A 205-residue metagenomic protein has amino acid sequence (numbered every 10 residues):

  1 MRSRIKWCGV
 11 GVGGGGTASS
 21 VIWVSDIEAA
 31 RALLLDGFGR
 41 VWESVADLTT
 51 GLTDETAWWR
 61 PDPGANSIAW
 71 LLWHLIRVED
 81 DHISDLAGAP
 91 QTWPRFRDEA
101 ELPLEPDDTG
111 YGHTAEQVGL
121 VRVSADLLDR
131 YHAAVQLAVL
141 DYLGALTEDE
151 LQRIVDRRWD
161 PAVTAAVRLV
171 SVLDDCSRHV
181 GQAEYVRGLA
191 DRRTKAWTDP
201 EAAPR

Functional and structural regions predicted by a protein language model:
R2-C8: Low-acidity, Ser/Thr- and Arg-rich intrinsically disordered low-complexity segments
S3, S19-S20: Serine residues within intrinsically disordered or low-complexity segments
C8-G9, S20: Intrinsically disordered, low-complexity repeat segments enriched in small/polar residues
G9-G15: Compositionally biased, low-complexity flexible segments
S20-V24, R31, L35-A46, D54-G110 (+1 more regions): Short, contiguous alpha-helical
V41-L48, V135-V139: Amphipathic alpha-helical packing segments from all-alpha helical-bundle domains
L48, L52, Y142, L146-D149 (+1 more regions): A short secondary-structure junction motif
P106-R153, V167-V172: Acidic/histidine-rich alpha-helical segments that form the ligand environment of transition-metal centers
